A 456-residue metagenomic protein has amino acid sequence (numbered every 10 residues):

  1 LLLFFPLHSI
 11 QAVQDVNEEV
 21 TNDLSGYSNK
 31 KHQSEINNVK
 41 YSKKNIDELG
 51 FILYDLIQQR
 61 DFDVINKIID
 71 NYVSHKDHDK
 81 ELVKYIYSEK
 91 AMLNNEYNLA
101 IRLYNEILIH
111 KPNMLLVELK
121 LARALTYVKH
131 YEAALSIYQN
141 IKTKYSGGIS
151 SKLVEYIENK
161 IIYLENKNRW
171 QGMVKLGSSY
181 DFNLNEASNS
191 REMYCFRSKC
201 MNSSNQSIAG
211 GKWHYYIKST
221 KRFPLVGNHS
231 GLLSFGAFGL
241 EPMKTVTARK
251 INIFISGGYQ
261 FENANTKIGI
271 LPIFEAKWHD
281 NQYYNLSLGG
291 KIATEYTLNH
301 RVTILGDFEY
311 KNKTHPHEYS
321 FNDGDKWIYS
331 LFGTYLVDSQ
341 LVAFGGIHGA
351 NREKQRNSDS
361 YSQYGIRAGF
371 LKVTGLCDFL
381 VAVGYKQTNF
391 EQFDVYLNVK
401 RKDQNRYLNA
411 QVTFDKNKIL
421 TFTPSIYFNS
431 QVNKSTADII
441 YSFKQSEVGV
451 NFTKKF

Functional and structural regions predicted by a protein language model:
L1-A12: Classical Sec-dependent N-terminal signal peptides that target proteins to the secretory pathway
A12-N37, L53-Q58, D63-N66, I86-N95 (+4 more regions): Gram-negative and organellar
N37-V39, N71-K76: Flexible helix-coil transition and linker loops at the boundaries of alpha-helical arrays
K44-F51: Amphipathic alpha-helical repeat scaffolds of TPR domains
D77-H78, P112: Short coil turns that delineate tetratricopeptide repeat
